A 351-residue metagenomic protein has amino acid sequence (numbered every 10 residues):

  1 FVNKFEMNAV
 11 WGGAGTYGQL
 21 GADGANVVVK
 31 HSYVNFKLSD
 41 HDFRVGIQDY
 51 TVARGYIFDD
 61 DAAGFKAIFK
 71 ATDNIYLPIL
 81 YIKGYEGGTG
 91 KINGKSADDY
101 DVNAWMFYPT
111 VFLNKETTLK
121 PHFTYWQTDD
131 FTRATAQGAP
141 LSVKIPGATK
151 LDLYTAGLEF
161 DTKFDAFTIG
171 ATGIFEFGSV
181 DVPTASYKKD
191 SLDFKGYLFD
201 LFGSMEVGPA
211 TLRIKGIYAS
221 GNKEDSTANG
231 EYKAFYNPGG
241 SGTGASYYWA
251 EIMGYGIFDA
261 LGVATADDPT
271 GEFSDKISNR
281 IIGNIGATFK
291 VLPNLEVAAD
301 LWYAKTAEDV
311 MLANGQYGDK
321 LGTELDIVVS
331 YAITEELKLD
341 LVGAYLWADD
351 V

Functional and structural regions predicted by a protein language model:
F1-W11, M205-V207: Glycine- and aromatic-enriched membrane insertion/assembly motifs of diderm outer-membrane and organelle channel
N3-F5, V45-D49, F69, Y81 (+1 more regions): Glycine-rich, histidine-containing beta strand-loop boundary motifs that form or position
F5, G216-Y218, P238-G239: A general secondary-structure junction signal
V10-F65: Well-ordered mid-protein domain cores that form the structural environment of catalytic cofactors
V34-S39, I217, Y255-F258: Short hydrophobic/aromatic-rich motifs at helix boundaries and adjacent loops
S39-D42, V52-A228, I281-I285, K290-V291 (+5 more regions): Signature for the C-terminal beta-barrel architecture of outer-membrane proteins
A228-I277: Flexible glycine-rich, low-complexity coil/linker segments exposed to the extracellular/periplasmic environment
